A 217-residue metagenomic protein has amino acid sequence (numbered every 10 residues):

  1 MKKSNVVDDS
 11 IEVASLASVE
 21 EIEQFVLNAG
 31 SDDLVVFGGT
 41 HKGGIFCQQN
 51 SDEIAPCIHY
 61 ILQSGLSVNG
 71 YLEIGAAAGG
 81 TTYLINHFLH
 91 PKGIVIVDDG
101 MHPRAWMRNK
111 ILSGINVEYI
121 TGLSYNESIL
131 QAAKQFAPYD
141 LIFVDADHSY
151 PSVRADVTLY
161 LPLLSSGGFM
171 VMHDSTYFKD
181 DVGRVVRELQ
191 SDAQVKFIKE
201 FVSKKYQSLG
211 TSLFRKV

Functional and structural regions predicted by a protein language model:
M1-F143, D147-V217: A short alpha-helical cap/connector motif
